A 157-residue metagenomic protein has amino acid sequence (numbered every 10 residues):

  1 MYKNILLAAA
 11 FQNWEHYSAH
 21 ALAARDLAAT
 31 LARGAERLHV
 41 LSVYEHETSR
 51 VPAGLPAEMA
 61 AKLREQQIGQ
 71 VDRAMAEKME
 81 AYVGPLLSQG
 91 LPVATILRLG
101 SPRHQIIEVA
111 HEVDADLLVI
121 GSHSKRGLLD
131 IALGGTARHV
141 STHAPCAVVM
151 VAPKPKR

Functional and structural regions predicted by a protein language model:
M1, E45, G84-L118, P155-R157: Structural beta-alpha unit
M1-A61: Small/aliphatic-rich secondary-structure junction motif
A9, S42, G121-H123, A152-P153: Short secondary-structure boundary segments
Q12, L117-T142, R157: Glycine-rich, Arg-bearing micro-motifs that act as flexible, cationic patches
A32-G34, S88, P145: Short conserved AdoMet
H39-L41, A94-R98, V149: General small-molecule cofactor/ligand-binding pocket signal
A60-E77: A short acidic, glycine-rich active-site loop that binds or catalyzes chemistry on phosphate/adenosine moieties
